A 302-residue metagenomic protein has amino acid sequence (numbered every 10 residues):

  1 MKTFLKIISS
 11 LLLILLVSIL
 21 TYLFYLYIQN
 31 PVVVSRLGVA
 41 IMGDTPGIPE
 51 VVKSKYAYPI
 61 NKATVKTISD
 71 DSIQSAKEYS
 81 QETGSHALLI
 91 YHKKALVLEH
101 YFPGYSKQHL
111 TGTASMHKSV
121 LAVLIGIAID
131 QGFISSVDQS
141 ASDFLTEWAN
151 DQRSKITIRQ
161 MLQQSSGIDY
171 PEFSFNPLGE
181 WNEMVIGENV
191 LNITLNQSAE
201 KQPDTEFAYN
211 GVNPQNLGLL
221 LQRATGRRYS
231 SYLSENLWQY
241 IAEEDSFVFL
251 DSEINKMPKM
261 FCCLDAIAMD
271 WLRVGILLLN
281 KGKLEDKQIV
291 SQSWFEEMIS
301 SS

Functional and structural regions predicted by a protein language model:
K2, A114, F207-Y209: Catalytic tyrosine of NAD(P)H-dependent dehydrogenase/reductases that use a Tyr as the general acid/base
K2-Y105, F133-I134, E200: N-terminal leader/targeting segments and the immediately adjacent pre-domain N-terminus
K77-S80, G126, S142, R159-L162 (+7 more regions): Non-transmembrane alpha-helical segments in soluble domains of secreted/periplasmic/extracellular proteins
K94, T111-V137, M161, L217-L221 (+1 more regions): Active-site SXXK
K107-G112, T146-A149, E180, Q202-E206 (+2 more regions): Second-shell loop/turn segments in exported
Q131-D169, N196, T225-C262, A266: Active-site helix/loop module of the DD-peptidase/beta-lactamase fold, centered on the serine-lysine SxxK catalytic
Y170-S252: A small/polar active-site loop signature that marks catalytic segments
S231, S246-S302: Penicillin-binding protein/beta-lactamase superfamily catalytic region
